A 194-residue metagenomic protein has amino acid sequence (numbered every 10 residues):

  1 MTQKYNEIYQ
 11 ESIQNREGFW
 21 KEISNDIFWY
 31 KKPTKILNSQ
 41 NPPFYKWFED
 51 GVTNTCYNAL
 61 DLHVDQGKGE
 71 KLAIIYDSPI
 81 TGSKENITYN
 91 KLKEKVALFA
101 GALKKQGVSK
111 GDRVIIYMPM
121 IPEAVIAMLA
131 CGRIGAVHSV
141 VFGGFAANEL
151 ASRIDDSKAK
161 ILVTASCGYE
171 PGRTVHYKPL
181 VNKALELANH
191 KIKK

Functional and structural regions predicted by a protein language model:
M1-I87, K91-E94, L98, L180 (+2 more regions): N-lobe entry segment of adenylate-forming
G18-F19, S109, K160: A general structural signal for well-ordered secondary-structure junctions
C56, I74-L129, A146-A151: Conserved AMP-binding/adenylate-forming core of the ANL superfamily
H63, K95, F99-A102, Q106 (+5 more regions): Generic, well-ordered alpha-helical scaffold segments in large soluble proteins
K68-E70, K110, K158: Residue-level preference for short coil/turn positions at secondary-structure junctions
R133-K194: Structural core segment of the AMP-binding/adenylate-forming
